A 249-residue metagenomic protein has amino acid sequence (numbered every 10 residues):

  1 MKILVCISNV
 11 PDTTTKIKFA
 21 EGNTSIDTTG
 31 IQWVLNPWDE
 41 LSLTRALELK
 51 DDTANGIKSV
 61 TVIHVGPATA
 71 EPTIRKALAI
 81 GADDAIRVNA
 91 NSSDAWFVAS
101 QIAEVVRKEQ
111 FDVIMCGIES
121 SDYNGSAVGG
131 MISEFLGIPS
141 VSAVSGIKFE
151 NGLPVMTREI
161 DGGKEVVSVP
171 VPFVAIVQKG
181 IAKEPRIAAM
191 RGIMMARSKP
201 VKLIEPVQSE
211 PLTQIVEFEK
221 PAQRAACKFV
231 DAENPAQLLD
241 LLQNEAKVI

Functional and structural regions predicted by a protein language model:
M1-I249: N-terminal glycine-rich FAD/FM-binding segment characteristic of electron-transfer flavoproteins
